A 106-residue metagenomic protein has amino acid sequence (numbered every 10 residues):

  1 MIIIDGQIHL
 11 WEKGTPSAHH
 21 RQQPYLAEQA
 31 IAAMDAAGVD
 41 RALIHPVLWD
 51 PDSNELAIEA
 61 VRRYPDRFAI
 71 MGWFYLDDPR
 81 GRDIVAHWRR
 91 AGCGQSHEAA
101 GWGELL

Functional and structural regions predicted by a protein language model:
M1-E55: An N-terminally biased module of ancient metal coordination in phosphate/nucleic-acid-related enzymes
P51-L106: Active-site gating/metal-coordination segments in enzymes
